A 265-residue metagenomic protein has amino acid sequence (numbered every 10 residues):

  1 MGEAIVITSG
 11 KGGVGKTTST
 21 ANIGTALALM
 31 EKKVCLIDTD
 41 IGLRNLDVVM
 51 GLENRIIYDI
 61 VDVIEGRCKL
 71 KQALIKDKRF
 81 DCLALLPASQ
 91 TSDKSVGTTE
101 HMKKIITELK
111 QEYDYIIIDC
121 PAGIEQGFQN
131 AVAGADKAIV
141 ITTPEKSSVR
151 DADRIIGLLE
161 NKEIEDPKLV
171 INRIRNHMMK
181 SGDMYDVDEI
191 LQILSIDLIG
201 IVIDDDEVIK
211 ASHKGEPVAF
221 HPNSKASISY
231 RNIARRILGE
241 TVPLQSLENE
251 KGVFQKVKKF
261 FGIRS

Functional and structural regions predicted by a protein language model:
A4-K69, Y115: Walker A/P-loop NTP-binding active-site region of P-loop NTPases, recognizing the glycine-rich GxxxxGKT/S
S9, D38, P87-Q90, C120 (+1 more regions): Flexible glycine-/small-residue-rich
A21, S227-R235: Short, amphipathic alpha-helical "lid/cap" segments that border enzyme active or binding sites
T39-Q111, S212-H213, A219: P-loop/Walker-type NTP enzyme "switch/lid" segment
H101-K104, E108-Q111, Y115, C120-H213: Conserved catalytic-core segment of NTP-binding enzymes
D197, E216, N232-S265: P-loop NTP-binding site
K214-S229: C-terminal boundary of histidine-terminating zinc-finger modules
